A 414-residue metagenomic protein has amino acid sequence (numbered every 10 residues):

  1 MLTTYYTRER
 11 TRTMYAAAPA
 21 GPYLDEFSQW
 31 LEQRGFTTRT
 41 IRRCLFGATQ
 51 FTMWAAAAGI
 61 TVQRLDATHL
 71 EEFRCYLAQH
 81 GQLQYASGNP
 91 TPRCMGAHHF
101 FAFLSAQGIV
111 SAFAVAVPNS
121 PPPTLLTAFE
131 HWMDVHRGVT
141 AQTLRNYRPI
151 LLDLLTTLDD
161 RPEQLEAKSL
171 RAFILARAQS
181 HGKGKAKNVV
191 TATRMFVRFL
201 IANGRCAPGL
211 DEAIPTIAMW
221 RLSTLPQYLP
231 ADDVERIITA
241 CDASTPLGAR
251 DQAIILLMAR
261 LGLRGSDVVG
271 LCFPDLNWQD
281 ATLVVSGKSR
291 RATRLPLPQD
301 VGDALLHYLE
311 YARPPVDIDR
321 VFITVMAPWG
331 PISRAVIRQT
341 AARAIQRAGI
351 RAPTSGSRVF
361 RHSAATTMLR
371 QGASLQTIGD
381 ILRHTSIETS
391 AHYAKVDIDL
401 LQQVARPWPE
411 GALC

Functional and structural regions predicted by a protein language model:
M1-C414: Conserved catalytic core of the tyrosine transesterase superfamily
